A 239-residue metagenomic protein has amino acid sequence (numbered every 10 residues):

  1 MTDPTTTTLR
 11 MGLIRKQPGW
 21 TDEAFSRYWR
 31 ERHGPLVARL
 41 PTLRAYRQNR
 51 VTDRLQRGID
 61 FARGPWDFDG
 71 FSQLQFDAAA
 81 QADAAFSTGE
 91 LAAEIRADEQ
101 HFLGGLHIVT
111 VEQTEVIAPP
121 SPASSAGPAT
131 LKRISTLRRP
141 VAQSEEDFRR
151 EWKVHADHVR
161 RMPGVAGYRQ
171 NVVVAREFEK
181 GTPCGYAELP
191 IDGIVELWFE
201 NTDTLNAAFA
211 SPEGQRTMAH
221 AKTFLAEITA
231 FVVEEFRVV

Functional and structural regions predicted by a protein language model:
M1-V239: Macromolecular interaction modules
